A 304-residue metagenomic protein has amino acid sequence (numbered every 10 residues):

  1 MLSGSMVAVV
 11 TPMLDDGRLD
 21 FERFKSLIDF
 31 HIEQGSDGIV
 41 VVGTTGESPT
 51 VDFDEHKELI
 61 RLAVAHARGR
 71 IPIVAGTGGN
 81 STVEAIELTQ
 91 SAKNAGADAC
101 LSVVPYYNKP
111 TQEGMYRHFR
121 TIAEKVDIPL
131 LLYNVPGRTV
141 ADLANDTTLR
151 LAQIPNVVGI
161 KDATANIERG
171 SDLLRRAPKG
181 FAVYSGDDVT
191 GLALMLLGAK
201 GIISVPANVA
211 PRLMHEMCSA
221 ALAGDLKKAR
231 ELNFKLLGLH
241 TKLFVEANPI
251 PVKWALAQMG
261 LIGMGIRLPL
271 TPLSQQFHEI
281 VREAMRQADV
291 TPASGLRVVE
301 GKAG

Functional and structural regions predicted by a protein language model:
M1-V7, T11-V140: Active-site beta->alpha loop and helix N-cap motifs at the rims of alpha/beta catalytic domains
M6-P12, F30, Q34-S36, T45 (+3 more regions): C-terminal alpha-helical cap/extension of soluble enzyme domains
D15, F21, F53, N145 (+2 more regions): Alpha-helix N-capping/helix-start residues
F24, H56, I60, A85 (+7 more regions): A general structural signal for well-ordered alpha-helical segments in protein cores
E33, A65-G69, N94, Q153 (+3 more regions): Secondary-structure boundary motif
V51-D54, E87, Q112-M115, L143-N145 (+4 more regions): Short secondary-structure transition/capping segments
E124-K125, P136-F244: Catalytic alpha/beta core domains of metabolic enzymes, predominantly
